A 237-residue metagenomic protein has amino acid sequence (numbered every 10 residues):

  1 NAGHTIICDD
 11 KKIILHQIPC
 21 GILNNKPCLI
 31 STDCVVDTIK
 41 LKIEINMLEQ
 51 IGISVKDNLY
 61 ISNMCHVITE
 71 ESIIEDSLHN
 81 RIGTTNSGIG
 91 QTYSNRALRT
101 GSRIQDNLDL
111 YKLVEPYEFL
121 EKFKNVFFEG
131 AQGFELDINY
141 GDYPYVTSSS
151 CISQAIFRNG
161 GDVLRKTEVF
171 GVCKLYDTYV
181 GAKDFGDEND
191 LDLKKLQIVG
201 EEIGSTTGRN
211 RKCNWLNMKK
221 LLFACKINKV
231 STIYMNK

Functional and structural regions predicted by a protein language model:
N1-K237: Non-transmembrane, aqueous-exposed alpha-helical and coiled segments at domain scale
